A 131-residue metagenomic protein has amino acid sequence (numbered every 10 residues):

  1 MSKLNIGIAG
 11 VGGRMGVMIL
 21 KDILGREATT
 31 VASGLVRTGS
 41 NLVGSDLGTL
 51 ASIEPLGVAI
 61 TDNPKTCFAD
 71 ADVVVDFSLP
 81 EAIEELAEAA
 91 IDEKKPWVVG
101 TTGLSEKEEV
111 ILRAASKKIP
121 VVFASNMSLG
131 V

Functional and structural regions predicted by a protein language model:
S2-L4: Nucleotide donor/acceptor-binding cores
I6-G10: Conserved N-terminal Rossmann-fold NAD(P)-binding element of oxidoreductases
G12, G16-L20: N-terminal Rossmann NAD(P)H-binding glycine-rich loop of SDR-like oxidoreductase domains
G25-I53: NAD(P)-binding Rossmann-fold cofactor-contacting core
A59-N63: Short acidic-hydrophobic, aromatic-tinged amphipathic segments that line or gate anion-handling sites
P64, D70-A90, G103-E108: Beta-loop-alpha module in the N-terminal Rossmann-like domain of NAD(P)-dependent dehydrogenases, especially those
L86-E93, G100-A124: Rossmann-fold NAD(P)-binding glycine/threonine-rich loop
